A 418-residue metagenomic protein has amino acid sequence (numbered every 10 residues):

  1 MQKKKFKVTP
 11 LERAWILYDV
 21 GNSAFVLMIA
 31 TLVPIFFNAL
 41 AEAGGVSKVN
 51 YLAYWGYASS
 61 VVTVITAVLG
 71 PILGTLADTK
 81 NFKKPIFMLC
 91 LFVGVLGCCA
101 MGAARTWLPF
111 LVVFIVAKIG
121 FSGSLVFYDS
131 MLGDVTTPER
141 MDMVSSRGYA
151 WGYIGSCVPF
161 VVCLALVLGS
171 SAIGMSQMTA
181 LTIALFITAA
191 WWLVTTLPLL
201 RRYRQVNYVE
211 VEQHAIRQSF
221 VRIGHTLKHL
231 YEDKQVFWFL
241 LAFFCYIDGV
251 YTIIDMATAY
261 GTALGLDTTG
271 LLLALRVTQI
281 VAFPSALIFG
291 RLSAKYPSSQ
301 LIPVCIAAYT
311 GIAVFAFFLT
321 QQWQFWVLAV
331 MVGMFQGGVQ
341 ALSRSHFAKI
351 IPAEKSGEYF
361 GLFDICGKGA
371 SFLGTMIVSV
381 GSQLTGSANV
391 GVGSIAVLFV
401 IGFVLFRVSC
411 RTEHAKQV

Functional and structural regions predicted by a protein language model:
Q2-E12, R204-L240: Juxtamembrane intracellular "pre-TM" segments in multi-pass secondary transporters
K5-T63, Q235-D267, L271-A274: Helix-loop boundary and gating motifs at the non-cytosolic
K48-N50, V167-A190, V380-F399: A membrane-interface helix-boundary motif in multi-pass transporters
V68-F82, P284-S298: Helix-to-loop junctions at the C-terminal end of transmembrane segments in multipass secondary transporters
P85-A100, Q300-F315: Structural signature of the two symmetry-related core transmembrane helices
M101-F114, F317-A329: Helix-loop junctions at membrane interfaces in 12-TM secondary transporters
S145-V167, D364-G374: Glycine-rich segments within core transmembrane alpha-helices of 12-TM secondary carriers
W191-R202, G393-V418: Multi-pass alpha-helical transporter architecture, strongest for 12-TM Major Facilitator/SLC carriers used
